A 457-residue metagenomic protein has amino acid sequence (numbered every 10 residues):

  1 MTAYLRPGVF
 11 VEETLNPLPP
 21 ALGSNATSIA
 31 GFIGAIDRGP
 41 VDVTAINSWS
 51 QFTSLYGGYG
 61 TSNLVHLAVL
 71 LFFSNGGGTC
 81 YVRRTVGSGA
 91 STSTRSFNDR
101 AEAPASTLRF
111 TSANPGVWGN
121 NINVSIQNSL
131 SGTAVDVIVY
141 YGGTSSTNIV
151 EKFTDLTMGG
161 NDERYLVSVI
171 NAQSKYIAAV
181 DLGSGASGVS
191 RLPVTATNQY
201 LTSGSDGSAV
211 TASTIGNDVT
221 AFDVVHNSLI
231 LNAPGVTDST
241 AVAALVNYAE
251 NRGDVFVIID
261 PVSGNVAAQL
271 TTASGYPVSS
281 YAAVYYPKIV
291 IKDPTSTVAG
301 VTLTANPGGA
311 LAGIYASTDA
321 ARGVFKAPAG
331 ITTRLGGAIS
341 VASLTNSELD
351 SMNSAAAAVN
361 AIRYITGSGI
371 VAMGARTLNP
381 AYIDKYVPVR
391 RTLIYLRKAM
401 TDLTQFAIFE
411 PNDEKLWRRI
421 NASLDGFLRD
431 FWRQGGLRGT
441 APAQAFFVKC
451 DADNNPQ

Functional and structural regions predicted by a protein language model:
M1-E102, L108-N114, L130-G132, Y140-T144 (+1 more regions): Structured, hydrophobic secondary-structure cores that serve as assembly/anchoring elements
V9, A134, Y176-V180, V189 (+1 more regions): A broad structural signal for short, well-ordered beta-strand segments within beta-sheet-rich domains
D42, S54, K175, V180-G183 (+1 more regions): Short, surface-exposed polybasic-aromatic patches that bind anionic ligands, especially phosphate groups
Y81, N148-I149, A179, G188 (+2 more regions): Detector for intrinsically disordered, low-structure N-terminal pre-sequences
S93, S145-N148, D155, A196-N198 (+2 more regions): N-terminal compositionally biased, intrinsically disordered segments and leader/signal-like regions
A105-A172: Extended, Lys/Arg-rich, non-catalytic nucleic-acid recognition/anchoring regions of very large nucleic-acid-interacting
A186-V210: Long, low-complexity, polar/charged, intrinsically disordered or flexibly structured peripheral segments
A212-I215: Phosphate-interacting basic helix/loop segments used at nucleotide- and nucleic-acid interfaces
